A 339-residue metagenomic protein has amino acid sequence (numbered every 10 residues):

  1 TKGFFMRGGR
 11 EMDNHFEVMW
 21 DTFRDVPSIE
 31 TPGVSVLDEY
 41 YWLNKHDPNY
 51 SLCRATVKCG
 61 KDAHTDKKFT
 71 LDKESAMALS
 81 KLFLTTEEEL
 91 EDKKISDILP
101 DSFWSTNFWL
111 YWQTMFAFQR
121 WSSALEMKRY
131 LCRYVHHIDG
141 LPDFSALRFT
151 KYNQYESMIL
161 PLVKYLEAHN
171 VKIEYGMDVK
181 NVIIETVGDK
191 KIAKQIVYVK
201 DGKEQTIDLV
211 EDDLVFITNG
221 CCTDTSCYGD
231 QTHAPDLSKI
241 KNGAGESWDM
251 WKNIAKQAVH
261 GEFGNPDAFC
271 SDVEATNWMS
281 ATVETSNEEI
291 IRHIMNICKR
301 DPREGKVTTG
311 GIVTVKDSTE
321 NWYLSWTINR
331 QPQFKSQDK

Functional and structural regions predicted by a protein language model:
T1-I29, V36: Glycine-rich FAD cofactor-binding loop and adjacent beta-loop-alpha segment at the N-terminus of flavoprotein
V18-D25, Y111, S157-A168: Amphipathic alpha-helical segments that form well-ordered structural scaffolds and often line/cohere around active
S28-H136, R148: Rossmann-like flavin
N49-Y50, I183-I184, T223-C227, E320 (+2 more regions): Short catalytic/ligand-binding loop motif for oxyanion handling, primarily in non-cytosolic enzymes, centered on
A55-T56, K61, F269, E274-K339: Conserved flavin/dinucleotide-binding core of flavoenzymes
Y111-Q119, H137-G140, I217-C222, K339: Short loop/turn segments at strand-loop or loop-helix junctions that form parts of catalytic or ligand-binding pockets
C132-L214, N219-G220, T232-H233, S238-I240: Helical element adjacent to the flavin cofactor pocket in flavoenzyme catalytic cores
V199-R303: Glycine-rich loop(s) and the adjacent beta-strand/alpha-helix scaffold that form part
